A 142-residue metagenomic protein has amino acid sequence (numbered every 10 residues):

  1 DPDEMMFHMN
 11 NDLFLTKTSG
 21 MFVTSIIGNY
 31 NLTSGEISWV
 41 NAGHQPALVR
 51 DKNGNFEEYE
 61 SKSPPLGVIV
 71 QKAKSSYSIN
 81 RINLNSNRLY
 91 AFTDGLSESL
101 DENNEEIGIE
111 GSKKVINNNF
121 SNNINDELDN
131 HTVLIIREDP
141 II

Functional and structural regions predicted by a protein language model:
D1-I142: Conserved subregion of the PPM/PP2C metallophosphatase catalytic domain
